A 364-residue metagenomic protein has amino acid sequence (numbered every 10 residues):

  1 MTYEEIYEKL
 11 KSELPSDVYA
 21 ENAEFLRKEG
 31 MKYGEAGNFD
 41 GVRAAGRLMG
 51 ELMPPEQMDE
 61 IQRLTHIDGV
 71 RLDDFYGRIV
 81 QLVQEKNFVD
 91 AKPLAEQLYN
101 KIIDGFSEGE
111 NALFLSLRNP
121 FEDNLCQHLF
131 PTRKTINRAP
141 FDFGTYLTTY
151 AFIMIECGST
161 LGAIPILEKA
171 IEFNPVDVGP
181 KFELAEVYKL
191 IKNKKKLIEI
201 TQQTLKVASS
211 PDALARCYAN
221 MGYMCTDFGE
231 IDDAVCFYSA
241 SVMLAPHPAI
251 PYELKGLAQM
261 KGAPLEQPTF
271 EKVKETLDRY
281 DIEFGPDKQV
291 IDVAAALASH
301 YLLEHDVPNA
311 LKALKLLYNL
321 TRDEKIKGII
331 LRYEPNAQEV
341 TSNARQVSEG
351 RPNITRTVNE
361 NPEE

Functional and structural regions predicted by a protein language model:
G34-N38, R47-E56, N119-T135, K192-I200 (+3 more regions): Alpha-helical linker/edge segments of TPR/alpha-solenoid repeat scaffolds and analogous pre-/post-domain helices
V80, F152, E186, N220-M224 (+3 more regions): Residue-level recognition of tetratricopeptide repeat
F88-V89, T160, K194, I231 (+1 more regions): TPR-repeat structural position
I103, P175, S209-D212, A245-P246 (+2 more regions): Short coil turns that delineate tetratricopeptide repeat
E108, Y146, P180, L214-C217 (+3 more regions): TPR alpha-solenoid repeat register
